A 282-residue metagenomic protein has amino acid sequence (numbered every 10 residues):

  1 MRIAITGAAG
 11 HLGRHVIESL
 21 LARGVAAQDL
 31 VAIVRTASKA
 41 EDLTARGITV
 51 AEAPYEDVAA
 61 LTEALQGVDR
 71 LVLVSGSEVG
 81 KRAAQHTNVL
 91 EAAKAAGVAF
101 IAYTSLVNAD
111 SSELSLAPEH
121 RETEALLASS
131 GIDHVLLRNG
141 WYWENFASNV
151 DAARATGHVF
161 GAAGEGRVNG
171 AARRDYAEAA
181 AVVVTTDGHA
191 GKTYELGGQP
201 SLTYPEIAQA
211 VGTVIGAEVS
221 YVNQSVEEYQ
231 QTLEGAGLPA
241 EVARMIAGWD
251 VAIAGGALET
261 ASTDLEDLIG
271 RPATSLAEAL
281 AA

Functional and structural regions predicted by a protein language model:
M1-V34, S38-K39, E56-A59, A64-V68 (+8 more regions): Oxidoreductase cofactor-interface core, primarily capturing Rossmann-like NAD(P)-dependent enzymes
T44-D57: Rossmann-fold cofactor-recognition segment
V50, F100-I101: A short hydrophobic/small-residue beta-strand
P200, L258, P272: Flexible coil/turn residues that form the inter-helical turn or adjacent wing/linker of helix-turn-helix
I246-A252, E278-A282: Short linear loop/turn motifs
D264, I269-A282: Amphipathic terminal alpha-helices
